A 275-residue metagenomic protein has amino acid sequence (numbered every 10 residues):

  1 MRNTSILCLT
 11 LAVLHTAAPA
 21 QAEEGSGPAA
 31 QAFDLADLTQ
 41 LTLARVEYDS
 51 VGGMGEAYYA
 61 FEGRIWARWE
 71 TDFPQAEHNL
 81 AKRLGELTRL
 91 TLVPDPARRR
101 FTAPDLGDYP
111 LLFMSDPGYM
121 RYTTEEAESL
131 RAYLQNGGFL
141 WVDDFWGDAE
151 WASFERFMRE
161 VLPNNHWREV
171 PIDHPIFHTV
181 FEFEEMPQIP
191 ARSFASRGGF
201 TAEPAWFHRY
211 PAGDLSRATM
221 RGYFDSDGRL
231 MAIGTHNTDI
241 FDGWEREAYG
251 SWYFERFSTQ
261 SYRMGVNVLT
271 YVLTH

Functional and structural regions predicted by a protein language model:
M1-R2: N-terminal secretory signal peptides that target proteins for export/translocation
S5-T16: Bacterial N-terminal signal peptides
A22-L111, P117-G118, D239-I240, W244-H275: Aromatic-Pro/Gly-enriched surface loop or interdomain linker that acts as a lid/target-recognition segment
T39-L41, G107-L112, N136-F139, N165-H166 (+1 more regions): Loop/turn elements at helix/coil->beta-strand transitions in domains of secreted/extracellular proteins
L43, L111-W151: Short alpha-beta junction capping motif
V51-Y59, E150-F241, E245-R246, F257 (+1 more regions): An acidic, glycine-rich "communication" segment
Q75-N79, R83, E125, S129 (+6 more regions): Extracytoplasmic/secreted proteins, especially bacterial periplasmic and envelope-associated proteins
L90-R100, V142-W146, N165-D173: Surface-exposed patches in mature extracellular/periplasmic domains of secreted proteins
